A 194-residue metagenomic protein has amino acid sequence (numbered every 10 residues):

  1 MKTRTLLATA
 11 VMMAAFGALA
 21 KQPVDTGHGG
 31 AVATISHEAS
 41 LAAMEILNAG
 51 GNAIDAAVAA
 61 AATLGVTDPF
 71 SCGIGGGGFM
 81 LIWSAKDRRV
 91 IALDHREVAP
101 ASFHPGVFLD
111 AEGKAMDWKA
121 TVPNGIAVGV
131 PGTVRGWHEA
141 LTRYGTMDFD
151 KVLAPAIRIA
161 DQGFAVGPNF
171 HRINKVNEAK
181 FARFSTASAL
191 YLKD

Functional and structural regions predicted by a protein language model:
M1-L7: Bacterial N-terminal signal peptides that target proteins for export
A8-M12: Hydrophobic helical h-region of N-terminal Sec-dependent signal peptides in bacterial secretory/periplasmic proteins
A15-G17: N-terminal signal peptide c-region/cleavage motif recognized by signal peptidases
K21-L41, E45, A53-D194: Noncatalytic scaffold domains of N-terminal-nucleophile
